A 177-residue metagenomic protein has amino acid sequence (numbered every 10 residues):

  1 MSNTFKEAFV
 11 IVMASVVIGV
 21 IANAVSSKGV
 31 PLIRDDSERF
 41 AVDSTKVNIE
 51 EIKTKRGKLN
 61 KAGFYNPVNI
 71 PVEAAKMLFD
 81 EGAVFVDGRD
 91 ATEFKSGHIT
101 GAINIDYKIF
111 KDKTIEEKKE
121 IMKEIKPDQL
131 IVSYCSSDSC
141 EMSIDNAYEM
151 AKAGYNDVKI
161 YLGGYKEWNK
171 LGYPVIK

Functional and structural regions predicted by a protein language model:
M1-S2, Y134: Short coil/turn segments at secondary-structure junctions
S2-G88, T92-S96: Flexible, polar/low-complexity N-terminal or interdomain linker segments that lie immediately upstream of folded
N69, D112, S137-E141: Soluble non-cytosolic domains of exported or imported proteins
K76-E116, M122-C135: Mid-length scaffold segments of soluble, non-membrane domains
K118-W168: Catalytic cysteine-centered active loop of the rhodanese-like fold, especially the PTP/DSP P-loop
G172-K177: Active-site neighborhoods of enzymes that stabilize oxyanions during catalysis
